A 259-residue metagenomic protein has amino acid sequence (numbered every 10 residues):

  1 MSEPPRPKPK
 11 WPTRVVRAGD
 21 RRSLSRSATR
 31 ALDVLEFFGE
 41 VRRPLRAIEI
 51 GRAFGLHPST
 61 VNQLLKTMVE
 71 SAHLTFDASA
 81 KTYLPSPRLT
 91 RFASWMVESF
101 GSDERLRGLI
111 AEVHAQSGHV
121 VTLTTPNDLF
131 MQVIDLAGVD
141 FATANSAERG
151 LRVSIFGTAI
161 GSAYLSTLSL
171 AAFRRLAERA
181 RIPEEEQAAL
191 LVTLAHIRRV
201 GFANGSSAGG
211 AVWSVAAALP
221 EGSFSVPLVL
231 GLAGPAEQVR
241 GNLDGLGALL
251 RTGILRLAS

Functional and structural regions predicted by a protein language model:
S2-R14, A142-G209: Short, solvent-exposed recognition segments
S2-S99, L255, S259: N-terminal helix-turn-helix
L24-A28, T82, S86, S99 (+5 more regions): Short, structured helix-loop boundary elements
F37, A53, L64, R105-Q116 (+4 more regions): Amphipathic alpha-helical regulatory segments at dimerization interfaces that relay allosteric signals between sensory
G39, G161, L165, S169 (+1 more regions): Short amphipathic alpha-helical signal-transduction/dimerization elements
A80-A177: Amphipathic alpha-helical effector-binding/dimerization core of metabolite-sensing transcriptional regulators
P183-A258: Extended hydrophobic
